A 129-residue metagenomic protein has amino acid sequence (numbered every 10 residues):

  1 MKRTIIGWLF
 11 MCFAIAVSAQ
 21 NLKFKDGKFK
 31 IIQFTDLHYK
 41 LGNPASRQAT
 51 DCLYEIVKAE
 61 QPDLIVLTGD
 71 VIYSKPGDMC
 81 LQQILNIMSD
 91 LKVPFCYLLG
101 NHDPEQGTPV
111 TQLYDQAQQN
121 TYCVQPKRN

Functional and structural regions predicted by a protein language model:
M1-T4: Positively charged n-region of N-terminal signal peptides that target proteins for export
G7: Conserved S-adenosyl-L-methionine
F10-S18: Hydrophobic h-region of N-terminal signal peptides that target proteins for export in Gram-negative bacteria
A19-Q83, I87-M88: N-terminal active-site segment of His-dependent metallophosphoesterases
Q82-N129: Extended active-site neighborhood of metal-dependent phosphoesterases/phosphodiesterases
